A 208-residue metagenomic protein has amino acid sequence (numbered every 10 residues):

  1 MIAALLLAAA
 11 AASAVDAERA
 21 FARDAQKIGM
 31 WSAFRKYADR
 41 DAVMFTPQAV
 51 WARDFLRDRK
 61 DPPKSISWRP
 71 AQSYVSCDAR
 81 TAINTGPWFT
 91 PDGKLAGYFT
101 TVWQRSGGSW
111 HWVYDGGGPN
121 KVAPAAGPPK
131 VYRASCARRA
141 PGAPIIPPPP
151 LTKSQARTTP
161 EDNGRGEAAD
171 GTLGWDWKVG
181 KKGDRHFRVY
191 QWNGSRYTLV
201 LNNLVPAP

Functional and structural regions predicted by a protein language model:
I2-W31, R35-K36, K121-T159, R165-A169: Short, low-complexity N-terminal intrinsically disordered segments enriched in polar/charged residues
R19-D24, D41-F45, F89: Second-shell loop/turn segments in exported
F21, W68-P70, T81-T85, Y98-W103 (+4 more regions): Short, structured motif recognition centered on aromatic/hydrophobic residues
K27-Q48, A52-F55: Short, well-ordered alpha-helical segments enriched in acidic and aromatic residues
M30-A33, F45-T46, R69-S73, V113-Y114: Surface-exposed patches in mature extracellular/periplasmic domains of secreted proteins
Q48, L56-A96, L151-K181, L201-P208: Surface-exposed, charged secondary-structure patches
A96-P129, R185, Y190-A207: Short beta-strand edge/turn micro-motifs at domain boundaries
